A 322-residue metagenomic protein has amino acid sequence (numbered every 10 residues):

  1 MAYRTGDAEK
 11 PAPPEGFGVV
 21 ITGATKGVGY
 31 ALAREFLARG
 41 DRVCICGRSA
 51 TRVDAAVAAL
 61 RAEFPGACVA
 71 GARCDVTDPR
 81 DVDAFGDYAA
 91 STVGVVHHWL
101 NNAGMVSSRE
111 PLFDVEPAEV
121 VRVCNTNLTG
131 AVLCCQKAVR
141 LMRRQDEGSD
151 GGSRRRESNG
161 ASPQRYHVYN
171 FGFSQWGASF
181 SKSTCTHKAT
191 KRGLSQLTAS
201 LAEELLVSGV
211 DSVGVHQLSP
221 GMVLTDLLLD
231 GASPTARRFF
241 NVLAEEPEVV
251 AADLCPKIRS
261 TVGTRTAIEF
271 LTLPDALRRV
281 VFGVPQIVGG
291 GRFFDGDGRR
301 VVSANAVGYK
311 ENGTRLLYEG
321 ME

Functional and structural regions predicted by a protein language model:
T25-K26: Conserved glycine-rich cofactor-binding loop
R39-A55: Conserved glycine-rich Rossmann-like NAD(P)H-binding loop of the short-chain dehydrogenase/reductase
T51, R73-A84, P117: The beta1-alpha1 cofactor-binding region of Rossmann-like NAD(H)/NADP(H)-dependent oxidoreductases
E110-L112, E119-V121: Substrate-binding pocket helix/loop in short-chain dehydrogenase/reductase
C135-Q136, A199: A short, exposed helix-loop element centered on a Lys and neighboring polar residues
R143, E147-A199, E203-V207, M222: Catalytic loop of short-chain dehydrogenase/reductase
S212-V213, Q217-L218, S233-V288, V302-T314: C-terminal helical subdomain
